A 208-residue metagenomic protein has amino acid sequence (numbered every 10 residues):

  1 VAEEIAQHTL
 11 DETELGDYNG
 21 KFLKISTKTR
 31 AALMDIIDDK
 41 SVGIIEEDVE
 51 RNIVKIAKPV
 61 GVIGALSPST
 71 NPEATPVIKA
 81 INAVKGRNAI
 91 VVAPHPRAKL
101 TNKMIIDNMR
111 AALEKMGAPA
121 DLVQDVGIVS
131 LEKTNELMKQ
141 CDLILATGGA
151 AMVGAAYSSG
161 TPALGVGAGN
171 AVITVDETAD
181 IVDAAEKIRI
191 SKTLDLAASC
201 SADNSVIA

Functional and structural regions predicted by a protein language model:
V1, H8, E12, N108-P119 (+4 more regions): Change "in soluble alpha/beta enzymes" to "in soluble alpha/beta proteins
V1-I53: N-terminal Rossmann-like NAD(P)+-binding subdomain of aldehyde/semialdehyde dehydrogenases
D35-A111, M116, S159-T161, N170: Conserved small-residue-rich beta-alpha loop and adjacent elements that most often cradle the phosphate/pyrophosphate
V42-K55, V123-C141: A structured beta-alpha segment of the ubiquitous adenosine-cofactor-binding alpha/beta core
A57, L143-M152, A163, A179: Buried, small/hydrophobic-residue-enriched core segments of structured protein domains
G61, D142, N204: Conserved acidic residues
I78, K85-G86, V153-A208: ALDH superfamily catalytic-core signature
V92, Q124-G127, L145-G148, A163-V166 (+1 more regions): General beta-strand structural signal in soluble alpha/beta enzymes
